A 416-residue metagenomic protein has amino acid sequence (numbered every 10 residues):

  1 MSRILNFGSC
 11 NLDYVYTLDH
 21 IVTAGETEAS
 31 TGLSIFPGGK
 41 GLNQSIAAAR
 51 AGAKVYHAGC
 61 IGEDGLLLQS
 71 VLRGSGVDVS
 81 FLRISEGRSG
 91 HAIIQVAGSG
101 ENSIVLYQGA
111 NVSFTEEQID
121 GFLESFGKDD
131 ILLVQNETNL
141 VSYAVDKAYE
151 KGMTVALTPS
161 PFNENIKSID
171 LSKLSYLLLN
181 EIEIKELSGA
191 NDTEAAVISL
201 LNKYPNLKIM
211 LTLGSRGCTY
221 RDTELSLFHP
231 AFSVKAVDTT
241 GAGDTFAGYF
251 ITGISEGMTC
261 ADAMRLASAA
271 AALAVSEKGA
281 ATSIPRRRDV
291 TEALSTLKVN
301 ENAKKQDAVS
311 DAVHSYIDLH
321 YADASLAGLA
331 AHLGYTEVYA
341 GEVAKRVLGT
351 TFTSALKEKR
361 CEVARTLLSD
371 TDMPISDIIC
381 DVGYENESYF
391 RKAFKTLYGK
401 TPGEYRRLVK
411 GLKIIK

Functional and structural regions predicted by a protein language model:
M1-C10, V71-I84, V96-F228, R286-D289: Ribokinase/PfkB-type carbohydrate-kinase core domain
R3-I4, A24-H91: Substrate-binding N-lobe of the ribokinase-like
I4, E164, E194-A303: Conserved phosphate-binding/catalytic region of the ribokinase-like
A49-R50, Y149, S255: Gly/Ala-rich phosphate-binding loop of Rossmann-like dinucleotide-binding domains, activating on the conserved
E292-A308, K392-K416: …primarily DNA-binding HTH/wHTH and HhH modules…
E292-S315, L319, A327-L333, R346-S354 (+1 more regions): Short, Lys/Arg-enriched, Trp-marked, Pro/Gly-tolerant hinge/linker segments that flank
H314-L319, R346-E385, R407-K416: Terminal helix-turn-helix DNA-binding modules in bacterial transcription factors
D323, A327-L356, I379-E404: Basic/polar phosphate-binding segments, predominantly the helix-turn-helix DNA-binding elements of transcriptional
